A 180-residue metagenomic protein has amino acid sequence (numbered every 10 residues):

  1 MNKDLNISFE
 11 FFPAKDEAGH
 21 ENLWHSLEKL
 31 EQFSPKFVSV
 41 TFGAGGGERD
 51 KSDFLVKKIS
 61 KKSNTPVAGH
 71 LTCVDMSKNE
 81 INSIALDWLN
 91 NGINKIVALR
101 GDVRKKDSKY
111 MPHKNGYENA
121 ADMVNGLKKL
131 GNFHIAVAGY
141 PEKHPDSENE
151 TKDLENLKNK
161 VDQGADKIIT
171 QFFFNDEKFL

Functional and structural regions predicted by a protein language model:
M1-V40, R49: Conserved N-terminal beta1-alpha1 strand-loop-helix module at the mouth
N6-N22, V67-N79, A136-K152: Active-site mouth loops of central-metabolism enzymes
S8, S39, V97-A98, A136 (+1 more regions): Conserved beta-strand positions in the central sheet of alpha/beta enzyme cores
E10, V38, W88, K160 (+1 more regions): Conserved, mostly hydrophobic/aromatic
E17-L30, S52, K78-L86, E148-N159: Short, acidic/polar
P35-L55, V103-N115, D166-F179: Glycine-rich, proline-tolerant flexible connector loops at the mouths of alpha/beta enzymes
G46-H70, N115-V137, F179-L180: Alpha-helix-loop-beta-strand connector modules within alpha/beta enzyme cores
C73-N90, K114-E118: Glycine-rich anion/phosphate-binding loops
